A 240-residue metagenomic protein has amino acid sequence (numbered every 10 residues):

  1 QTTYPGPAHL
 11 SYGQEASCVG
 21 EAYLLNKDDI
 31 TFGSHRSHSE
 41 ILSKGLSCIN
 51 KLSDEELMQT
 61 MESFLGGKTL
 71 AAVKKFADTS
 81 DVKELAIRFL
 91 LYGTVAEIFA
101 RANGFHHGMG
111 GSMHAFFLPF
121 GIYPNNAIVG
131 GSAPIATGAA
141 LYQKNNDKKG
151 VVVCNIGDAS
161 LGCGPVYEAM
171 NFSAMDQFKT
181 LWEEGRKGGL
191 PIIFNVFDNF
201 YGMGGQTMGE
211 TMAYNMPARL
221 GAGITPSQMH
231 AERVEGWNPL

Functional and structural regions predicted by a protein language model:
T2-I192, M203-Q228: Cofactor-binding active-site loop characterized by glycine-rich and histidine/acidic residues
N195: Cell-envelope and extracellular/periplasmic
D198-F200: Short beta-alpha junction loops
Q228-V234: Structural signal for short hydrophobic segments within the conserved structured cores of catalytic domains across
